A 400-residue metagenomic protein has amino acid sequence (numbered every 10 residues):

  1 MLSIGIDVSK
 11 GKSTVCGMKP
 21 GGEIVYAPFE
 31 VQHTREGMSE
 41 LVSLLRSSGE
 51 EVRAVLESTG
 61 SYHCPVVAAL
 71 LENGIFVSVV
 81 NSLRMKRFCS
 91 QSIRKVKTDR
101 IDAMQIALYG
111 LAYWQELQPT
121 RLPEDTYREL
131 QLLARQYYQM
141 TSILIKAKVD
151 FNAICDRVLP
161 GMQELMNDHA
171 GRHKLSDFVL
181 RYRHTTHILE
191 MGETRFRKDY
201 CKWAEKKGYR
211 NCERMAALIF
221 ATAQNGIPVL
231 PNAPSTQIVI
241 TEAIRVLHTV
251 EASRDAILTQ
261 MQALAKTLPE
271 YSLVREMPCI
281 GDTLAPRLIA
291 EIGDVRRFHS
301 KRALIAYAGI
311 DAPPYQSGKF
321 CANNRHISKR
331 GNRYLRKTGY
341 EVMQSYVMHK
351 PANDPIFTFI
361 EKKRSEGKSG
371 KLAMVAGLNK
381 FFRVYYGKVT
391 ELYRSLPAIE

Functional and structural regions predicted by a protein language model:
M1-E400: A detector of single, family-specific signature residues that are central to catalytic or substrate-handling motifs
